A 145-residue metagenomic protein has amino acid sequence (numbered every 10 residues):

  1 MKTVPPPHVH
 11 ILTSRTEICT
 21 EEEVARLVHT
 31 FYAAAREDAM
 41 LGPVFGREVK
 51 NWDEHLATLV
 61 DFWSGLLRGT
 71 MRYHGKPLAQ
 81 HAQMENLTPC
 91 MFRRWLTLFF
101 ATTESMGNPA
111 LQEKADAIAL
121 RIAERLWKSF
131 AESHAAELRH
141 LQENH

Functional and structural regions predicted by a protein language model:
M1-H145: Core of compact, soluble alpha-helical bundle domains
